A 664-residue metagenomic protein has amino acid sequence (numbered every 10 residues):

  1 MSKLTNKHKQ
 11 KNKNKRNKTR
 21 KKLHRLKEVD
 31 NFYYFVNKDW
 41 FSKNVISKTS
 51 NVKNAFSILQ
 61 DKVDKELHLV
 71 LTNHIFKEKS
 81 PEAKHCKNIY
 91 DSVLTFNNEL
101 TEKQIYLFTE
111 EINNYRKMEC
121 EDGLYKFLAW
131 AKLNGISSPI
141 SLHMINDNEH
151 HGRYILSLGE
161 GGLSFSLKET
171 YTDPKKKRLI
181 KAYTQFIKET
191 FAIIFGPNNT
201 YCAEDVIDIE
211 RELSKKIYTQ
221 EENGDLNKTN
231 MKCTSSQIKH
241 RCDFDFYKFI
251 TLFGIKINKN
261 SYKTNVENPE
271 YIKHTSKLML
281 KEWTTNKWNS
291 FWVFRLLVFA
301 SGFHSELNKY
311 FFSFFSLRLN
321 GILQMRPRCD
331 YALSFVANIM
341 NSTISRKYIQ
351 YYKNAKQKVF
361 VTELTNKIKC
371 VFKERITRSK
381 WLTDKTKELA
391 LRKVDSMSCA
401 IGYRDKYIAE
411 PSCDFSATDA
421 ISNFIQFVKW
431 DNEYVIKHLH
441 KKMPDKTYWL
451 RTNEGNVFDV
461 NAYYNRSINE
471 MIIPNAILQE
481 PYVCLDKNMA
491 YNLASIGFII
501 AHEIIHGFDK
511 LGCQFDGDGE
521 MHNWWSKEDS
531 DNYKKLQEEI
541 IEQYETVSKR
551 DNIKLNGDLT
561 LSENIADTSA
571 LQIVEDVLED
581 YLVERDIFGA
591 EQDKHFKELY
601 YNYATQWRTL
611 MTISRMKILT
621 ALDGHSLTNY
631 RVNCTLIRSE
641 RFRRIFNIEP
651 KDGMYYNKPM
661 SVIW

Functional and structural regions predicted by a protein language model:
M1-R20: Arg/Lys-rich, intrinsically disordered low-complexity tails that mediate electrostatic binding and condensation
K18, K27-D30, F35-E102: Active-site-surrounding "flap" and adjacent substrate/cofactor-binding loops of secreted or lumenal enzymes, prototyped
K22-H24, S141-N146, V460-Y464: Short, surface-exposed beta-strand/loop micro-motifs that present aromatic residues
K22-S42, T170-A192, L561, L571-I573: Hydrophobic/aromatic-rich, well-ordered segments within soluble, folded domains that form packed cores
N31, S141-L142, R153-I155, N461 (+1 more regions): Beta-sheet entry/capping signal
W40-N44, F165-S166, P481: Short, solvent-exposed loop/turn elements at domain surfaces
Q60, V206, E212, S235-F244 (+6 more regions): Intrinsically disordered, low-complexity linker/terminal regions across diverse proteins
E66-K367, R404, W430-D431: Noncatalytic, helix-rich "gating/capping" subdomain that lines the substrate-entry/channel surface of large enzyme
